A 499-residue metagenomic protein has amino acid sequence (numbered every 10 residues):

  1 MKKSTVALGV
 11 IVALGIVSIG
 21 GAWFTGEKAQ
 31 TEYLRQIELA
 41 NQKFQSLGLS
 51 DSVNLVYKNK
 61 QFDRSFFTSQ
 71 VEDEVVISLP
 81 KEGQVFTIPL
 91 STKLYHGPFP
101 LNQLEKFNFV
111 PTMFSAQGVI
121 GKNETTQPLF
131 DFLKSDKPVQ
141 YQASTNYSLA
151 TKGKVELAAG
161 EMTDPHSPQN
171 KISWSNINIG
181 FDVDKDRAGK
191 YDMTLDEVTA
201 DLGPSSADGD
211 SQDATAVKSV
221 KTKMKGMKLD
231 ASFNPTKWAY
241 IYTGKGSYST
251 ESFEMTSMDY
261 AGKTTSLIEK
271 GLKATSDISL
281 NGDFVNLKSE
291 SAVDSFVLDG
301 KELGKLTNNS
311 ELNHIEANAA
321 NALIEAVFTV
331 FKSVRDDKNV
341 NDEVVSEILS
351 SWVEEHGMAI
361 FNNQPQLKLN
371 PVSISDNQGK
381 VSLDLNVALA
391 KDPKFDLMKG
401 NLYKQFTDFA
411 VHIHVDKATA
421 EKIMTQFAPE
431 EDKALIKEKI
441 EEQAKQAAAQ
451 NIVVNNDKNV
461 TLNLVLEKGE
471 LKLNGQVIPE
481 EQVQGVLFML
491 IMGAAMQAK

Functional and structural regions predicted by a protein language model:
M1-K3: Bacterial Sec-dependent N-terminal signal peptides
T5-G9, I16-K499: Glycine-rich, small/hydroxylated-residue low-complexity segments
